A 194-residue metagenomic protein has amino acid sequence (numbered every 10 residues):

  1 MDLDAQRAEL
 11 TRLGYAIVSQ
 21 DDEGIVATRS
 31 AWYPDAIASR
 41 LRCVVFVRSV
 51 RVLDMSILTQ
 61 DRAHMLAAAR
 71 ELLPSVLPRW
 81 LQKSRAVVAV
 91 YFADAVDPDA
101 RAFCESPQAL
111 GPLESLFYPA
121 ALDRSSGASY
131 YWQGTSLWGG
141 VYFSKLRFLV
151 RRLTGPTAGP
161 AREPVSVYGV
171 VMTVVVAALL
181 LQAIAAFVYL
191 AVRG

Functional and structural regions predicted by a protein language model:
M1-V52: N-terminal, charge-rich interaction modules
D21, S106-G159: Charged, structured surface patches that assemble and position nucleic-acid processing machinery
C43-V76: A broadly used, surface-exposed interaction patch
F46-L53, F92-V96, L122-S126: Short, flexible beta-strand-to-coil junctions
M55-S56, D97-A102, Y130-Y131: Switch/connector loops and helix/strand junctions flanking conserved nucleotide-binding motifs in nucleotide-processing
L77-S106: Nucleic-acid nuclease catalytic cores
P156-L180: Juxtamembrane cytosolic/matrix-side boundary and N-terminal portion of single-pass signal-anchor/stop-transfer
A183-G194: Juxtamembrane boundary at the C-terminal end of a transmembrane helix
